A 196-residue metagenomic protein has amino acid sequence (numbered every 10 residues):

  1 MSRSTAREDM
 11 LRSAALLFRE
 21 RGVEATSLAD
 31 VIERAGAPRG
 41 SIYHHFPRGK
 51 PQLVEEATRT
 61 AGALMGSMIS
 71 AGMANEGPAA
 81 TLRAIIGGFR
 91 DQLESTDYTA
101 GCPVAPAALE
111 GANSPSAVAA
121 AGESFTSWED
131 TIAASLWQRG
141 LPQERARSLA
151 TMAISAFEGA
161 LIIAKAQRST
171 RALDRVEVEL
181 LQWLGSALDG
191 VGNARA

Functional and structural regions predicted by a protein language model:
D9, S13-E56: Helix-turn-helix
M10, A14-F18, F89, I132 (+1 more regions): Short hydrophobic clusters on alpha-helical segments that form packing/core surfaces in small helical domains
V54, T81-A84, S95-A119: Amphipathic alpha-helical segments used for helix-helix packing
T58-L64: Short, basic, alpha-helical segments at the C-terminal edge of helix-turn-helix-like DNA-binding modules
G66, A80-R83, S114-R139, S148-T151 (+1 more regions): Amphipathic alpha-helical packing segments from all-alpha helical-bundle domains
I69-A100, A150-A153: Hydrophobic alpha-helical connector segments
Q92, L109-N113, I154-R171, W183-G192: Amphipathic C-terminal alpha-helical segment
A100-P106, E144-I163, R175, E179-W183: Hydrophobic alpha-helical segments that form the core of small-molecule binding pockets and/or dimer interfaces
